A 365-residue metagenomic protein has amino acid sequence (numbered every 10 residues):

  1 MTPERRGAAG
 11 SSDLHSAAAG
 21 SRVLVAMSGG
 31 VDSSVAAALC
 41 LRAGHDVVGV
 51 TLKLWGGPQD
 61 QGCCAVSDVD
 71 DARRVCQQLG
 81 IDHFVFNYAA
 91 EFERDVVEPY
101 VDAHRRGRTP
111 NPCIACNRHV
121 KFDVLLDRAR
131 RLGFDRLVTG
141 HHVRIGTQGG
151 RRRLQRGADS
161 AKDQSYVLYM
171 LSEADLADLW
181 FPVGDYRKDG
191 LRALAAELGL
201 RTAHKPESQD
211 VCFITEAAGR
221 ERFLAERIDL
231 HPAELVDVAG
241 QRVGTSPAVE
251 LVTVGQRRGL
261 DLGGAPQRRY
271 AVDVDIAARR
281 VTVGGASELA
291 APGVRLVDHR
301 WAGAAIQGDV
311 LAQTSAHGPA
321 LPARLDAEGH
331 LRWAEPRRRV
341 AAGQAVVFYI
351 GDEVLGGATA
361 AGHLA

Functional and structural regions predicted by a protein language model:
M1-M170, D189-G190, A196, A271: ATP-dependent adenylation/nucleotidyltransferase module used to activate substrates
V31, G56, V138-A365: AMP-forming adenylation/ATP pyrophosphatase catalytic core
